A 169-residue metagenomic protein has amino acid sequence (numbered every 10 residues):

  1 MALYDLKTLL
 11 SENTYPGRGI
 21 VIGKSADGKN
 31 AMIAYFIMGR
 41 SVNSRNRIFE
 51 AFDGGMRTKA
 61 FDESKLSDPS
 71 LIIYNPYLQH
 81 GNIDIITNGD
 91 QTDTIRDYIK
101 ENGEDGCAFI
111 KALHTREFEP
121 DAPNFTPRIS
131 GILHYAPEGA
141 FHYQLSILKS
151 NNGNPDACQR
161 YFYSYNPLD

Functional and structural regions predicted by a protein language model:
M1-D169: Conserved short alpha-helical segments that host acidic/polar catalytic motifs at enzyme active sites
